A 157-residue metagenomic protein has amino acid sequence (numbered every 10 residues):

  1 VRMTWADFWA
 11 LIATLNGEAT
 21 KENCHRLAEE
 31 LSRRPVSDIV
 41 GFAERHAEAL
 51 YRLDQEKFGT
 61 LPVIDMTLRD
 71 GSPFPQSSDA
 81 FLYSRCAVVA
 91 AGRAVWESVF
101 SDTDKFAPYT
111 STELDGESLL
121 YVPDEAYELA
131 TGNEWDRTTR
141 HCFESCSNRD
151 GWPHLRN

Functional and structural regions predicted by a protein language model:
V1-G41, R45: N-terminal, charge-rich interaction modules
R2-A10, T14, R26, T112-N157: Short, functional C-terminal segments
W9-T14, E44-R52, D79-A94, Y121-E128: Short, hydrophobic/amphipathic alpha-helical patches that form generic packing surfaces within helical domains
C24-H25, F58-I64, S98-D102: Short coil/turn segments at secondary-structure boundaries
E30-P73: A glycine-rich, hydrophobic loop/mini-helix early in the fold
D65-F100, F106: Hydrophobic/aromatic-rich, well-ordered segments within soluble, folded domains that form packed cores
M66-L68, A107-T110, P123-A126: Short alpha-helical linear motifs
D102-L114: Long amphipathic alpha-helical coiled-coil segments
